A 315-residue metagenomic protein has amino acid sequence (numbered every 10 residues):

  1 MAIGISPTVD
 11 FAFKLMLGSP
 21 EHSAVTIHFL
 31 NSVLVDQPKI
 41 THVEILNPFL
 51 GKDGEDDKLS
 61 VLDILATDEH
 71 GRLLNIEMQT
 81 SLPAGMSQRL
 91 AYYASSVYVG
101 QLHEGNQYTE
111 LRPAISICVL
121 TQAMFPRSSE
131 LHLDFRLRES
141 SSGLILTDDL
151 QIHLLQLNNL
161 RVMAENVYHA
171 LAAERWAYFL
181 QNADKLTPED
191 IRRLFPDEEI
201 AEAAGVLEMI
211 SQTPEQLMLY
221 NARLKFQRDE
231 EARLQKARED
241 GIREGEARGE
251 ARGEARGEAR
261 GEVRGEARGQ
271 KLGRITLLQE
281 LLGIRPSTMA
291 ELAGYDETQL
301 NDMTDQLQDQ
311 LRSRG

Functional and structural regions predicted by a protein language model:
M1-G315: Elongated, amphipathic alpha-helical interaction scaffolds
